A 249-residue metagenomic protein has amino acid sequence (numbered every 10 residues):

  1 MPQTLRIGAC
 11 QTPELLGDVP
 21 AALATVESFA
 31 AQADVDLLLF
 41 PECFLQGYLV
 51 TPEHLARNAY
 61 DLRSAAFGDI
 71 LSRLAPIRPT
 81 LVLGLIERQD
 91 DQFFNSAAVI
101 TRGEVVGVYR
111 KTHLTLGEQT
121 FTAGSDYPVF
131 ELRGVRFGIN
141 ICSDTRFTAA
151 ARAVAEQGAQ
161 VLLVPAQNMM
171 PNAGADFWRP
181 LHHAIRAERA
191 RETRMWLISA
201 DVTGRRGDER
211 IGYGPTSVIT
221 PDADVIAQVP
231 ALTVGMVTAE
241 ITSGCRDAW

Functional and structural regions predicted by a protein language model:
P2-A9: Extreme N-terminal starter segment of soluble prokaryotic enzymes
C10, P41, V82-G84, P165 (+1 more regions): A cross-family glycoside hydrolase active-site/sugar-binding cleft signature
C10, Y109, F130, A200 (+2 more regions): Hydrophobic residues at beta-strand termini and immediately following loops that shape nucleotide-binding pockets
Q11-S28, R63: N-terminal phosphate-binding loop and adjacent alpha-helix
E27-R102, M169-E188, E192-M195: Cys-nucleophile CN-hydrolase/nitrilase-fold catalytic domain and related Cys-dependent amidase chemistry that acts on
L62, R88-V161, P165, M170-A184 (+2 more regions): Active-site catalytic loop in hydrolytic enzyme cores
A66-T80, R146-V234: CN hydrolase (nitrilase-like) catalytic-core segments centered on the catalytic cysteine and neighboring Lys/Glu
L83-L85, N95-V99, P128, A200 (+2 more regions): Short beta-strand scaffold segments in enzyme catalytic cores
